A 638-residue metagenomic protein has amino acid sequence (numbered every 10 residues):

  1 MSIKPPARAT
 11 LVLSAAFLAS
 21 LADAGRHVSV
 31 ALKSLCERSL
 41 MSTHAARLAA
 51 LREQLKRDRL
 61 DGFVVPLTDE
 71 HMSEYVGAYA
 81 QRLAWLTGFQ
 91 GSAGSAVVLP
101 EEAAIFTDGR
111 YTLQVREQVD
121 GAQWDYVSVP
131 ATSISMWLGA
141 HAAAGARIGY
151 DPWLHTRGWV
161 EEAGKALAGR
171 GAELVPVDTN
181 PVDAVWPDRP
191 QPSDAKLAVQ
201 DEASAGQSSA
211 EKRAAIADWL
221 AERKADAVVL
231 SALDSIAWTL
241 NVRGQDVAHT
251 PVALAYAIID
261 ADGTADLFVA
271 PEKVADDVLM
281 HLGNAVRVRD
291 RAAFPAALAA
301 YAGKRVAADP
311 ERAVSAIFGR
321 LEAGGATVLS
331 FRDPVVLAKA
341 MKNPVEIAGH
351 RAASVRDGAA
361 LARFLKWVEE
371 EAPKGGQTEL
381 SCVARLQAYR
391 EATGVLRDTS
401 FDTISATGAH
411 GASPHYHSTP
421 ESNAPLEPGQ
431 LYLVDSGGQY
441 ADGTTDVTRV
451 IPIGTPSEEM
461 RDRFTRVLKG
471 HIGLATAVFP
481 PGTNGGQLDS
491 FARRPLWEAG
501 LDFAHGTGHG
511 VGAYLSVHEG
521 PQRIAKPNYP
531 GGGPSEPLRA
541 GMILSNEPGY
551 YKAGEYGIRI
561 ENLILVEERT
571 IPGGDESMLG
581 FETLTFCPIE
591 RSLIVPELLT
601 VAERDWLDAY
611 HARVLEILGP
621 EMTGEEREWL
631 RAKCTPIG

Functional and structural regions predicted by a protein language model:
P6-A7, V28, G531: Generic low-complexity segments that are intrinsically disordered, proline-rich and/or Lys/Arg-biased
L13, V30-L32: Polybasic, lysine-enriched low-complexity intrinsically disordered terminal tails
L21: Long, structured stretches of catalytic cores involved in phosphate-ester chemistry, encompassing
A24, V28-V30: Short hydrophobic alpha-helical segments enriched in small aliphatic residues
L32-G638: Active-site neighborhoods and metal-handling regions in enzymes and metal-associated proteins
